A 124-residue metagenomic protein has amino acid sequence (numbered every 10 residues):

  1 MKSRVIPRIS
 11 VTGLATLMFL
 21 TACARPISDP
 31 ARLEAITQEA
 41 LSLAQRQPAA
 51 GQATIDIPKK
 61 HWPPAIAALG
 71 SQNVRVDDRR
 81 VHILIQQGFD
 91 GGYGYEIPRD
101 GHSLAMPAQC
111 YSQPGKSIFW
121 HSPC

Functional and structural regions predicted by a protein language model:
M1-T21: Sec-dependent bacterial lipoprotein signal peptides
T16-A22, S71, Q86: Generic detector of low-complexity/intrinsically disordered segments and short hydrophobic N-terminal stretches
C23-N73: N-terminal export/targeting and maturation segments
K60-C124: Short, solvent-exposed recognition patches
